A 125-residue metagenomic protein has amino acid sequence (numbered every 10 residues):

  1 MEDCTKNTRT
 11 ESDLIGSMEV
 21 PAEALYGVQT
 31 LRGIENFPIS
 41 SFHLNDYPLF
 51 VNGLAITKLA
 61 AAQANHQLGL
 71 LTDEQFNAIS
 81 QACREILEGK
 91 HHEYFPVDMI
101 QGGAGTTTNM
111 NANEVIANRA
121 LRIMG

Functional and structural regions predicted by a protein language model:
M1-G125: Conserved, well-structured ligand/cofactor-binding cores
